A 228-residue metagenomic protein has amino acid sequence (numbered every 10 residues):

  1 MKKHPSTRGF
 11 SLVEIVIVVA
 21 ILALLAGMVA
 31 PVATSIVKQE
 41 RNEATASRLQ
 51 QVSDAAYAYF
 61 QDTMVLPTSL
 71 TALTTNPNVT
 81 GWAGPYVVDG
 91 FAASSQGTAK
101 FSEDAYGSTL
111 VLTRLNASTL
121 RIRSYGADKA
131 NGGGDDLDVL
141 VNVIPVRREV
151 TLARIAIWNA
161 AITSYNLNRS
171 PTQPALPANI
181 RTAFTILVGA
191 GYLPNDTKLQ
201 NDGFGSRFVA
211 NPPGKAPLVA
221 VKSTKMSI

Functional and structural regions predicted by a protein language model:
K2, S6-V37: N-terminal single-pass transmembrane signal-anchor helix
A26-P77, N142-Y192: Conserved hydrophobic/amphipathic alpha-helical signal-anchor segments
Q61, V65-N116, T163, L167-L218: Extracellular/periplasmic head regions of type IV pilus-like filament subunits
D128: Acidic carboxylate motifs that coordinate Ca2+ or other divalent cations, activating on Asp/Glu
G132-P145: Low-complexity, S/T/G/P-rich flexible repeat/linker segments used as non-globular hinges and stalks within
V221-I228: Extracytoplasmic/luminal low-complexity segments enriched in Pro/Gly and acidic/polar residues that act as flexible
